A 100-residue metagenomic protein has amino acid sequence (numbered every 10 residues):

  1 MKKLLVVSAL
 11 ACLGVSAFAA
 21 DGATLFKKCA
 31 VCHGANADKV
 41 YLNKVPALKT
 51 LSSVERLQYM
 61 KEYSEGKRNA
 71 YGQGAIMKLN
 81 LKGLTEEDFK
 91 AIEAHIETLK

Functional and structural regions predicted by a protein language model:
L4-L13: Sec-dependent N-terminal signal peptides
L13-D21: Sec/Tat signal peptide C-region and signal peptidase I cleavage site
G22-F26, D38, A70-G74: Short sequence/structural segments immediately N-terminal
C29-A35, I92: The canonical Cys-X-X-Cys-His
A37-K67, K78-L79: Gly/Gly-Pro-rich "capping" loops immediately C-terminal to redox-active cysteine motifs in periplasmic/lumenal
L79-K100: C-terminal capping alpha-helices of c-type cytochrome domains
